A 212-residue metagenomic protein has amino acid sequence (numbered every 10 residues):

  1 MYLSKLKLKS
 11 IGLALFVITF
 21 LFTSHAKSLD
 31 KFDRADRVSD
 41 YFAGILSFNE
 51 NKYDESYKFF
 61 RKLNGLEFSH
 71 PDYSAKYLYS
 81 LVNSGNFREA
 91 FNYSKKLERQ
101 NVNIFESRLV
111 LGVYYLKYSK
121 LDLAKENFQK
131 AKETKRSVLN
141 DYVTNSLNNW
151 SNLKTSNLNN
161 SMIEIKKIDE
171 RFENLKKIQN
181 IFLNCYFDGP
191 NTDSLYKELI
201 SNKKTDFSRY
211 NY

Functional and structural regions predicted by a protein language model:
Y2-G12: Bacterial N-terminal signal peptides that target proteins for export
G12-L21: Bacterial N-terminal signal peptides
H25-Y77, N83, N92: N-terminal leader/linker segments that initiate helical-solenoid repeat arrays
F32-D40, E67-S74, N101-V110, K135-L147 (+2 more regions): Generic helix N-cap/helix-start motif at coil->alpha-helix transitions
L46, S80, Y114, S151-N152 (+1 more regions): Residue-level signature for tetratricopeptide repeat
E50, S84, Y118, T155-S156 (+1 more regions): Structural motif corresponding to the intra-repeat A-B loop/turn of tetratricopeptide repeats
Y57-R61, F87-R99, D122-K135, N157-E170 (+1 more regions): Alpha-helical repeat scaffolds
H70-K117: Mid-chain, structured segments of secreted extracytoplasmic proteins
